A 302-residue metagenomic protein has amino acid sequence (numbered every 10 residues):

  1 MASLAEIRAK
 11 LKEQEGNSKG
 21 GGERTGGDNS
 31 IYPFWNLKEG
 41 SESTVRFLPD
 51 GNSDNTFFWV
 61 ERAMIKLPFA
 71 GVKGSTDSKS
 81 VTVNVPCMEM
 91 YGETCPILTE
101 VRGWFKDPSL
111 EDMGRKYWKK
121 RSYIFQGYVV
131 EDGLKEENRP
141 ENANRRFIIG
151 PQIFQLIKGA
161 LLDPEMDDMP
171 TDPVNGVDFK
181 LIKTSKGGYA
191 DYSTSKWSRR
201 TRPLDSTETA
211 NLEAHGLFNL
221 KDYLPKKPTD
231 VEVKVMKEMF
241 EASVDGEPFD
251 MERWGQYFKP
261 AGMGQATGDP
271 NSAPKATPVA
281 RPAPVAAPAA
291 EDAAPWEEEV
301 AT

Functional and structural regions predicted by a protein language model:
M1-T171, K226-P248, E252-R253, K259-G264 (+2 more regions): OB-fold ssDNA-binding interfaces and closely related basic DNA-contact patches used across DNA replication/repair
R146-L220, L224-K226: Extended serine/threonine-enriched, polar tracts that run as long, contiguous segments within proteins
R202-T302: Long, compositionally biased interface segments
